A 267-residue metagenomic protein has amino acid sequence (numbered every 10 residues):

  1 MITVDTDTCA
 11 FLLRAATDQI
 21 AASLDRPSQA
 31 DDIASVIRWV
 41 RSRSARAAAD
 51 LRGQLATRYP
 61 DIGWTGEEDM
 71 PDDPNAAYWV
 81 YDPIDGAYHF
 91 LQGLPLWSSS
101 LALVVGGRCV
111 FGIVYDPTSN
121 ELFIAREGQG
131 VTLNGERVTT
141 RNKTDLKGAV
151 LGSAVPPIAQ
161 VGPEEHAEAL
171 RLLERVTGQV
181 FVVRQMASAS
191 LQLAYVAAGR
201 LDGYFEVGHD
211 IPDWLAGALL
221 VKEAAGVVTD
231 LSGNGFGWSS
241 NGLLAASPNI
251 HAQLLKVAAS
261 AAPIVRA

Functional and structural regions predicted by a protein language model:
M1-I84, N249, I264-A267: N-terminal subdomain of lithium-sensitive/metallo-dependent phosphomonoesterases centered on the IMPase/IPPase/PAP
A16, I20-S23, L51, L55 (+7 more regions): Residue-level signal for inorganic ion chemistry
A56, M70-D72, V114, T140-T144 (+1 more regions): Short secondary-structure boundary/capping segments
W64, W79, W97, P212-W214: Signature tryptophan residues that serve as conserved aromatic anchors
G66-E68, G135, A187: Short loop/edge segments at beta-strand edges and connector loops that shape dinucleotide/nucleotide cofactor-binding
P74-T132: DPxDG-like acidic metal-binding loop motif
V104-R108, T118, E127-Q129, E136 (+3 more regions): Short loop segments at secondary-structure junctions
T139-A267: An extended, acidic
